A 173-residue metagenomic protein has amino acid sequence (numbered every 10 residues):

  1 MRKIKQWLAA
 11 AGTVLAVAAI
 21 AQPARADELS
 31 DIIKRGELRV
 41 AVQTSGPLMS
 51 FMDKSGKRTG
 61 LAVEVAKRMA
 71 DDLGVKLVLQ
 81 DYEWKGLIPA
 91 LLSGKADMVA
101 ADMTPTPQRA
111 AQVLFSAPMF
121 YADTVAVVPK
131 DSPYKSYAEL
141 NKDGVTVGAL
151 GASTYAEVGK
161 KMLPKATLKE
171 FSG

Functional and structural regions predicted by a protein language model:
M1-A11: Bacterial N-terminal signal peptides that target proteins for export
A10-A19: Bacterial N-terminal signal peptides
I20-A26: Sec/Tat signal peptide C-region and signal peptidase I cleavage site
D27-D102: Extracytoplasmic small-molecule ligand-binding "clamshell" domains of the periplasmic binding protein/Venus flytrap
S50-K54, A66-V75, Y137, Y155-S172: Ligand-binding cleft/hinge of the Venus flytrap
K85-P89, M103-A111, E157-K161: A ligand-binding cleft/hinge motif common to bilobed small-molecule-binding domains
P107-P118, P164-A166: Ligand-binding "clamshell"
P129-T146: Flexible hinge/capping segments at coil-to-helix
